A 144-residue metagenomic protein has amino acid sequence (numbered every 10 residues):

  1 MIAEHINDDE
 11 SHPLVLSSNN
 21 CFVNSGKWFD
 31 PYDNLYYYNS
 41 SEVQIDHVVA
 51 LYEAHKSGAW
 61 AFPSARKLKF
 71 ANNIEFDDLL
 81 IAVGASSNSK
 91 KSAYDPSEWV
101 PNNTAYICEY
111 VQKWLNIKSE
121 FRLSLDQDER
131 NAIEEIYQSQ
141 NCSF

Functional and structural regions predicted by a protein language model:
M1-N34: Aromatic-lined ligand-binding clefts that engage carbohydrates, nucleic acids, or primary amines
V23, W28-F144: Domain-level detector of nuclease and nuclease-like folds in predominantly extracellular/periplasmic contexts
